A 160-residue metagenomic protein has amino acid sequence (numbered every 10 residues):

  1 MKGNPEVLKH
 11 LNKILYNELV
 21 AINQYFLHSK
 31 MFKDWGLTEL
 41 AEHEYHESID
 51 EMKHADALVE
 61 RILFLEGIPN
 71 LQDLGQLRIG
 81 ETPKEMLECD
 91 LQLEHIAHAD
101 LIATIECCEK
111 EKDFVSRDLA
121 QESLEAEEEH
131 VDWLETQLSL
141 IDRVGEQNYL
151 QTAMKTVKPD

Functional and structural regions predicted by a protein language model:
M1-D160: Iron-associated oxidoreductase/ferritin-like identity signal
